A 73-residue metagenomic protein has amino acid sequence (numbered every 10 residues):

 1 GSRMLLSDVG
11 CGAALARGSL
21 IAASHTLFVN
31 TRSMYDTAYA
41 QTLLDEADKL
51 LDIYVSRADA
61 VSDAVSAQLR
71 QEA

Functional and structural regions predicted by a protein language model:
G1-A73: A structural signal for small-residue-enriched, beta-sheet-centric alpha/beta enzyme cores and oligomeric scaffold folds
